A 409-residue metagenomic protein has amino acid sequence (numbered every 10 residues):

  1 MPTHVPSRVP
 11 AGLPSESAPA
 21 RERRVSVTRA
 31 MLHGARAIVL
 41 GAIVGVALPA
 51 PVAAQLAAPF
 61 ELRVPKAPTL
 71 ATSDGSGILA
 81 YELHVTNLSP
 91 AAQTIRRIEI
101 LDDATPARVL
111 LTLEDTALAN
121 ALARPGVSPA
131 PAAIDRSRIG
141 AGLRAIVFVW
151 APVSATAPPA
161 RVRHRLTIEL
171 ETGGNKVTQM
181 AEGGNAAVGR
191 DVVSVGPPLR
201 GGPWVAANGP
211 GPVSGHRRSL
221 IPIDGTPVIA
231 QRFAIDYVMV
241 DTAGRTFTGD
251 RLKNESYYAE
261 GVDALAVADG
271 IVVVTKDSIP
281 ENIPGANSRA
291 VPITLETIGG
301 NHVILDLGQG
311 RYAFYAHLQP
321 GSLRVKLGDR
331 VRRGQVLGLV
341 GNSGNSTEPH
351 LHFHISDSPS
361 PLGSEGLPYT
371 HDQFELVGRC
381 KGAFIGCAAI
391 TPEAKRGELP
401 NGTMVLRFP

Functional and structural regions predicted by a protein language model:
P65-K66, G75-E82: Short, solvent-exposed loop/turn segments enriched in Ser/Thr/Gly
K66, H216-A266, T275-E296: Short glycine/threonine/proline-enriched tight-turn/helix- or strand-capping micro-motif at secondary-structure
V85-A92: Asparagine-centered strand-capping/turn motif at beta-strand->loop junctions
T112-T156: Intrinsically disordered, low-complexity Pro/Gly/Ser/Thr-rich segments with frequent PxxP/GP/PP motifs and embedded
P152-V193: Terminal connector regions
G189-N208, G215-S219, T248, A290-T297 (+3 more regions): Acidic, glycine-rich catalytic/binding loops that coordinate metals and/or anionic ligands
L265, L307, R311-G334: Short histidine-centered loop motifs in beta-beta connectors
I271-Q319: Zn2+-dependent peptidoglycan hydrolase active-site motif and core
